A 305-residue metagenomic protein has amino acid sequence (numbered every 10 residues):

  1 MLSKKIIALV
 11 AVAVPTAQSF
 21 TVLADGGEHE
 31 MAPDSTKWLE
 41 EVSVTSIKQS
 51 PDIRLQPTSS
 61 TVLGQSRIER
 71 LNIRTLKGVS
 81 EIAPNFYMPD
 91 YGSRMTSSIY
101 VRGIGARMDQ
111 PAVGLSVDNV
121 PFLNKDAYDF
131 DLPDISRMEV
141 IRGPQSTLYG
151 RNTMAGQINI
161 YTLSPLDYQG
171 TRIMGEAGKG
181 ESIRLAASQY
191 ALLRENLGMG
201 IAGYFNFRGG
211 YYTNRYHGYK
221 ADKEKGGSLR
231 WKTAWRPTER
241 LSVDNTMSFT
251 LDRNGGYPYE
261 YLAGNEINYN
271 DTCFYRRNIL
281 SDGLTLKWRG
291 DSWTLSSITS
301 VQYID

Functional and structural regions predicted by a protein language model:
T36-E69, S97-S98: N-terminal periplasmic "start-of-domain" segments of outer-membrane beta-barrel proteins
L76-V79, S98-G103, S116, V140 (+2 more regions): N-terminal periplasmic accessory domains that precede and gate Gram-negative outer-membrane beta-barrel machines
K77-V120: Extracytoplasmic beta-strand/coil segments of soluble accessory domains associated with Gram-negative outer-membrane
D118-P144: Short acidic/polar hinge/loop motifs at secondary-structure boundaries that mediate gating or recognition
V140-I141, Q169-R172, Y212-H217, G264-N270: Extracytoplasmic loops and strand-loop junctions of Gram-negative outer membrane beta-barrel proteins
G170-R172, A177-R208, Y212, Y216-N254 (+1 more regions): Transmembrane beta-barrel wall of Gram-negative outer-membrane proteins
H217-K223, T250, Y259-I267, Q302: Flexible, surface-exposed loop regions and adjacent strand-edge segments of Gram-negative outer-membrane beta-barrel
R236-S248, N278-D305: Face-selective signature of the C-terminal outer-membrane beta-barrel domain
